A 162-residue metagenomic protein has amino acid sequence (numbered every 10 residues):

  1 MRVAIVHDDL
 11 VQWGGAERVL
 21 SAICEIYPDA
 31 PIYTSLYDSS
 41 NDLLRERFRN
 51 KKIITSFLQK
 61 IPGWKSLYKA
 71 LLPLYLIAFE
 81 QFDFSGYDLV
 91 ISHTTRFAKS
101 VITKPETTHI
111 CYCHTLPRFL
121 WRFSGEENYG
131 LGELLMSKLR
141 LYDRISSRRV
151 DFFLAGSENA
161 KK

Functional and structural regions predicted by a protein language model:
M1-W13, S35-L36: Nucleotide-activated donor-dependent transferases that construct or modify glycoconjugates
D8, D29, Y87-D88, R148-F153: Short active-site oxyanion
A16-I26: Short amphipathic alpha-helix
C24-Y27, F84-S85, V101-E106, S147: Short, conserved loop/helix-junction motifs that constitute active-site signature segments in enzyme catalytic cores
D29-K99: Active-site donor-binding segments of glycosyltransferases and PAPS-dependent sulfotransferases
L89-S92, I102-E127: Active-site proximal beta-strand in glycosyltransferases
T95-R96, L116, E158-N159: Alpha-helix/helix-capping structural signal
Y129-F153, N159-K162: Membrane-proximal helix-turn-helix segments that form the acceptor-binding/catalytic region of lipid-linked
